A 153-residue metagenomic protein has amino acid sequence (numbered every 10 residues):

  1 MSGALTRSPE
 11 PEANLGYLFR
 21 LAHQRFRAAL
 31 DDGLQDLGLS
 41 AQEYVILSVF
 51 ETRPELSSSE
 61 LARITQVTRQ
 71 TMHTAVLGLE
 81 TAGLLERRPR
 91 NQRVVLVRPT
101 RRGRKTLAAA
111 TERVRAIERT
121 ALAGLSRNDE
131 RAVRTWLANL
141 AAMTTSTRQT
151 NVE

Functional and structural regions predicted by a protein language model:
M1-L37, N128, N151-E153: N-terminal leader segment of winged-helix/HTH proteins
A13-Y17, L37-S48, Q70: Short alpha-helical elements of helix-turn-helix
L18, R25, A29, V45-E51 (+2 more regions): Pre-recognition alpha-helix immediately N-terminal to the DNA-recognition helix within helix-turn-helix or winged-helix
R27, L77-A138, A142: Charged, amphipathic alpha-helical coiled-coil/dimerization segments
L47, L61, G78-A82: Basic amphipathic alpha-helical segments that dock to polyanions
R53-S57: Short capping segments at the starts of secondary-structure elements
S58-S59, Q70, L77, V95: Residues within helix-turn-helix
I64: Residues within the alpha-helical elements of helix-turn-helix
